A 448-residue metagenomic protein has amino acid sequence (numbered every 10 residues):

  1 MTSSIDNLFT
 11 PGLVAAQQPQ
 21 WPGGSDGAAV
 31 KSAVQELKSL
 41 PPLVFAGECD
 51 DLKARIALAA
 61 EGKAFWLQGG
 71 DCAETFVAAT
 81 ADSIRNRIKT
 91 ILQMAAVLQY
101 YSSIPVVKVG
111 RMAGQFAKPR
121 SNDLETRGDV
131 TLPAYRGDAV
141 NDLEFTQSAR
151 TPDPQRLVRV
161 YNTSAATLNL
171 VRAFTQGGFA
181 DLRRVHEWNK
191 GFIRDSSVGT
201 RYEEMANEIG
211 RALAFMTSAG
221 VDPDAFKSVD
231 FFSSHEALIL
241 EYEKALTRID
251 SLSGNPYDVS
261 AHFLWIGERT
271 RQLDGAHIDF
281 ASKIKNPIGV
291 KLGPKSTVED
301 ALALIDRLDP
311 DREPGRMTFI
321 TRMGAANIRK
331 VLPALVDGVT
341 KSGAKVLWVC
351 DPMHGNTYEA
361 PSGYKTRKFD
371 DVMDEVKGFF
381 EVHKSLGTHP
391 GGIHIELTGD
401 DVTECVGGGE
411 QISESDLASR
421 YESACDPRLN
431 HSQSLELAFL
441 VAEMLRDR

Functional and structural regions predicted by a protein language model:
M1-L40, G407-R448: N-terminal charge/polar-biased segments
T2-A139: Long, contiguous, compositionally biased segments that the model treats as domain-scale units
D51-K53, D274-H277, L304, P333-L335: Glycine-rich, charged/polar anion/phosphate-binding loops that engage phosphate groups from diverse ligands
C72-E74, M112-G114, K295, G324-A326 (+2 more regions): Short, glycine-/Ser/Thr-/acidic-enriched flexible segments
A79-G324, R367, E375, G392-H394 (+1 more regions): Active-site-facing alpha/beta catalytic cores
A301-L304, P310, R316-W348, H354-T403: Non-transmembrane, aqueous-exposed alpha-helical and coiled segments at domain scale
